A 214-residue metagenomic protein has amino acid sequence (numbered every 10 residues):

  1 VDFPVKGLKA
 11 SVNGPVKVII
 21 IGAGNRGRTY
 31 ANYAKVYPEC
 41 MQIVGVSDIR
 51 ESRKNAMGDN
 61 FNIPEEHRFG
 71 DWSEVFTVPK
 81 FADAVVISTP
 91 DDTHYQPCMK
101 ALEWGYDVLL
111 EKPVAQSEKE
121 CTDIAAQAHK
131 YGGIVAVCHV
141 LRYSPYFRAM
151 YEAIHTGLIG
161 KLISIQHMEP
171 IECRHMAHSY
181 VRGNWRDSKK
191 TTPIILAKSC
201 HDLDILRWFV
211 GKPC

Functional and structural regions predicted by a protein language model:
V1-N62: N-terminal Rossmann-like dinucleotide-binding module
K9, G14, E51-S52, Y95 (+3 more regions): Catalytic cores of eukaryotic secretory-pathway lumenal/extracellular enzymes that build and remodel glycoconjugates
I20, V86, Q166-H167: Short beta-strand segments
N32, N55, S73, T122 (+2 more regions): Active-site phosphate/pyrophosphate- and oxyanion-stabilizing loops and adjacent acidic/basic residues in soluble
M41, E66, D83, Y106 (+2 more regions): Short, well-ordered coil/turn segments that N-cap beta-strands
G45, A84, S164: Short, Asp-centered acidic motifs that coordinate Mg2+ and/or phosphate in catalytic or ligand-binding sites
I63-Q127: Beta-loop-alpha module in the N-terminal Rossmann-like domain of NAD(P)-dependent dehydrogenases, especially those
I134, L141-C214: Predominantly a Rossmann-like dinucleotide-binding segment in NAD(P)-dependent oxidoreductases
